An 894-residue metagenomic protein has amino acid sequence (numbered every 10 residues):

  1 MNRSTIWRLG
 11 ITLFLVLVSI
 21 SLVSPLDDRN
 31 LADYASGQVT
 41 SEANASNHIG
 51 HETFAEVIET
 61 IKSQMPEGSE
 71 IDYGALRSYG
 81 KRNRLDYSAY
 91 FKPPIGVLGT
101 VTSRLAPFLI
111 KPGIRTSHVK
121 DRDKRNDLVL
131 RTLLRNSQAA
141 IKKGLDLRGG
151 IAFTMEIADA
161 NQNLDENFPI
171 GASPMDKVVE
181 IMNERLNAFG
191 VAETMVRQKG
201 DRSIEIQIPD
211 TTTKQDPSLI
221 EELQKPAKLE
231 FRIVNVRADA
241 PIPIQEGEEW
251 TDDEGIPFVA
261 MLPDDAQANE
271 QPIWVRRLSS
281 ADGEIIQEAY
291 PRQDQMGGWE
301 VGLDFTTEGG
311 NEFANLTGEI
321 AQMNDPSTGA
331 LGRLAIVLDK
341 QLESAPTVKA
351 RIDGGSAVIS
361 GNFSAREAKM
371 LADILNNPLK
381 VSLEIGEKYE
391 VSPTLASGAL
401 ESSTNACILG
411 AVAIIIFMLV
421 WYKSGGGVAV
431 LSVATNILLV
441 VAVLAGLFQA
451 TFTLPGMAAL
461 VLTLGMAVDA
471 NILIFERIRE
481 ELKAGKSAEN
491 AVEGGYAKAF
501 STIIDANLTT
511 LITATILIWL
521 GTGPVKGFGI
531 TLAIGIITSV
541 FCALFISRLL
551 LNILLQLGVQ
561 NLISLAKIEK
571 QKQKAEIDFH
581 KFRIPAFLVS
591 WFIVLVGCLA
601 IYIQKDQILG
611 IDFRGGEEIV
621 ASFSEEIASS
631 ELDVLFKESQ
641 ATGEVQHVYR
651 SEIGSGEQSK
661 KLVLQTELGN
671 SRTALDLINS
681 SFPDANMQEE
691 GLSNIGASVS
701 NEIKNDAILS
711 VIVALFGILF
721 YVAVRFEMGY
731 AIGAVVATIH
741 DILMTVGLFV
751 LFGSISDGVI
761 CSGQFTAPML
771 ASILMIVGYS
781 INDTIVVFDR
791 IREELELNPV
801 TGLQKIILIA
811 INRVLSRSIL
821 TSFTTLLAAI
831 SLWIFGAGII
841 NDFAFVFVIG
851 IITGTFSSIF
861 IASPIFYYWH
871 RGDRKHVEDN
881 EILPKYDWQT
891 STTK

Functional and structural regions predicted by a protein language model:
M1-V16, L26-S137, F545-Y602, Q607 (+1 more regions): Interfacial helix-loop-helix hairpins and adjacent transmembrane helices of multi-pass alpha-helical membrane proteins
N2-S4, G144, D210, A372 (+14 more regions): Alpha-helical membrane-interface segments at transmembrane helix boundaries
N2-S4, G302, E308-P326, A330-L334 (+5 more regions): Interfacial segments of transmembrane alpha-helices in multi-pass membrane proteins
G10-T12, T435, A442-L444, E480-S501 (+3 more regions): Hydrophobic alpha-helical transmembrane segments of membrane transport and translocation systems, primarily multi-pass
T12-V18, G427-Q449, A459-A467, F528-A543 (+3 more regions): Small-residue-enriched core segments of transmembrane alpha-helices in multipass membrane transport and channel
S19-T347, N701, N705, A723: Non-transmembrane, solvent-exposed regions of membrane trafficking/translocation machinery
M182, T394-V412, V433-A434, M466 (+11 more regions): Pore- and gate-forming transmembrane helices of large, multi-pass membrane proteins
D353-K388, T666-S693, A697, N701: Extended, hydrophilic extramembrane loops/domains of integral membrane proteins
